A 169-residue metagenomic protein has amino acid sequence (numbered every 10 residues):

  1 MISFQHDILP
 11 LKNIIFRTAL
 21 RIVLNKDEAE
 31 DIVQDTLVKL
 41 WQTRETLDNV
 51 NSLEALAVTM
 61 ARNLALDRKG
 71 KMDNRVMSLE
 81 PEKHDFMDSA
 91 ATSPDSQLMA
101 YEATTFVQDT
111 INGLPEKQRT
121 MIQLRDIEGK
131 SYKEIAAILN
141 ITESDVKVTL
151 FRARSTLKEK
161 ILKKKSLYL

Functional and structural regions predicted by a protein language model:
M1-R17, E30, W41: A short, charge-rich alpha-helical start-of-domain segment used by transcription regulators
R17, D31-V38, N51-N63: Structural recognition of an alpha-helix C-terminal capping motif at a helix-to-coil junction
L37-S52, K71: Sigma70-family region 2
T59-L79, A100, K163: Arg/Lys-rich amphipathic alpha helix in sigma70-family domain 2
R75-A100, S131: Internal acidic/polar
F106-L114: Short amphipathic alpha-helical boundary/capping segments
M121-R125: A short pre-motif secondary-structure segment
L139-K163: DNA-recognition helix of helix-turn-helix
